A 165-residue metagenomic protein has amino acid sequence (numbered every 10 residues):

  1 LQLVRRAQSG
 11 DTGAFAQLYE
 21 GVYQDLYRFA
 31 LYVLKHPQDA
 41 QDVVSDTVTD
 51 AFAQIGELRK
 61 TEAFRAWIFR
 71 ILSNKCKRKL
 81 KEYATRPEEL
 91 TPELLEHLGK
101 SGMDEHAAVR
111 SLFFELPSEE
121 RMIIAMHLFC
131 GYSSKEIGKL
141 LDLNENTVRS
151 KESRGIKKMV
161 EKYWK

Functional and structural regions predicted by a protein language model:
Q2-R6, A108-P117: Short amphipathic alpha-helical boundary/capping segments
Q8-Q17, Y27-D46, L140, E145 (+1 more regions): Short, charged helix-capping/linker segments at alpha-helix termini
Q8-S9, K35, S45-A63, E82-Y83 (+1 more regions): Sigma70-family region 2
Y23, Y27, V48, P117 (+2 more regions): C-terminal flanking helix
G56-K60, R70-L90: Arg/Lys-rich amphipathic alpha helix in sigma70-family domain 2
A66, S73, F129, K135 (+1 more regions): DNA-recognition helix of helix-turn-helix
R78, A84-F113, S133: Internal acidic/polar
I123-H127: A short pre-motif secondary-structure segment
